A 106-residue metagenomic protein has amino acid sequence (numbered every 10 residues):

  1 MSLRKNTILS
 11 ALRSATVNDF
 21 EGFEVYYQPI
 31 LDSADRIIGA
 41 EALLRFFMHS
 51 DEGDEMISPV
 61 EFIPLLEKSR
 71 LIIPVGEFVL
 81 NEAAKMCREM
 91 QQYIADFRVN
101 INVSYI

Functional and structural regions predicted by a protein language model:
M1-R4, I72: Residue-level marker of regulatory loop/turn positions in helix-turn-helix DNA-binding domains and in histidine
L3-L65: Active-site core of bacterial EAL-family cyclic-dinucleotide phosphodiesterase domains
I37-I38, L71-I106: Catalytic core of bacterial c-di-GMP phosphodiesterases, primarily the EAL and HD-GYP domains, capturing alpha-helical
L65-L71: A short, internal acetyl-CoA/4′-phosphopantetheine-binding micro-motif in the GNAT/acyltransferase core
